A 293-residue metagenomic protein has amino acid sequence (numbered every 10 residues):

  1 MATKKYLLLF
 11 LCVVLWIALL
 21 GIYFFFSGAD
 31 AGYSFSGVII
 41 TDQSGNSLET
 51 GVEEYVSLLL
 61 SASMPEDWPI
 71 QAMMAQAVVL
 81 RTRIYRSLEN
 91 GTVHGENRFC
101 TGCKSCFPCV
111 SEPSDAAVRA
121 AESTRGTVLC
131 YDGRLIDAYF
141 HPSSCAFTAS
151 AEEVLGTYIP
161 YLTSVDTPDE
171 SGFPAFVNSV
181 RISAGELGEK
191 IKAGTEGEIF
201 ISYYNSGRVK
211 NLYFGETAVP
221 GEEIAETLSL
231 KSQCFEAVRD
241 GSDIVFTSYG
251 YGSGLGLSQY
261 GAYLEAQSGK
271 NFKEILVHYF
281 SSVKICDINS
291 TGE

Functional and structural regions predicted by a protein language model:
M1-E293: Conserved, single-site charged/polar hotspot
